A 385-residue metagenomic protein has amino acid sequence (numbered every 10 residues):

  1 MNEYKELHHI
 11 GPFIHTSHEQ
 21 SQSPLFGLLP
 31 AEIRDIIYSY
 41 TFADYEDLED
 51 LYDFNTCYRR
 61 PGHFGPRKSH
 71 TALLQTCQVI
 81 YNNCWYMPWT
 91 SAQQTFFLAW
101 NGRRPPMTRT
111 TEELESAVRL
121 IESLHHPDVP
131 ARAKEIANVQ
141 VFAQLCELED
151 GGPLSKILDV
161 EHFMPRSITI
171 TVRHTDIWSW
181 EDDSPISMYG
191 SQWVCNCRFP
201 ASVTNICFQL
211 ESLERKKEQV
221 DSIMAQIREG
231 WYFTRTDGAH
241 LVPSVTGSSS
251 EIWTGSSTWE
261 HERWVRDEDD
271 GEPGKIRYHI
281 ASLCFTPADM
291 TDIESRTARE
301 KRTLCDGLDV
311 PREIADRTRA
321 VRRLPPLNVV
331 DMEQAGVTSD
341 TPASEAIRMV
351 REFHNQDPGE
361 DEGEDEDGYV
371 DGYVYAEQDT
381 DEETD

Functional and structural regions predicted by a protein language model:
N2, I36-Y38, A43, D50 (+4 more regions): Intrinsically disordered, low-complexity segments enriched in small/polar residues
N2-G11, N138, A143-D385: Eukaryotic C-terminal
F13-Q22: Short, contiguous pre-domain boundary segments
Q22-L25, R34, S39, W85: N-terminal leader/pro-regions and domain N-caps
F26-L28, F42-H162, R166, T171-D176: Hydrophobic regular-secondary-structure patch
Y40, N83, Q226, G230: Residues that form generic nucleotide/phosphate-binding pockets
